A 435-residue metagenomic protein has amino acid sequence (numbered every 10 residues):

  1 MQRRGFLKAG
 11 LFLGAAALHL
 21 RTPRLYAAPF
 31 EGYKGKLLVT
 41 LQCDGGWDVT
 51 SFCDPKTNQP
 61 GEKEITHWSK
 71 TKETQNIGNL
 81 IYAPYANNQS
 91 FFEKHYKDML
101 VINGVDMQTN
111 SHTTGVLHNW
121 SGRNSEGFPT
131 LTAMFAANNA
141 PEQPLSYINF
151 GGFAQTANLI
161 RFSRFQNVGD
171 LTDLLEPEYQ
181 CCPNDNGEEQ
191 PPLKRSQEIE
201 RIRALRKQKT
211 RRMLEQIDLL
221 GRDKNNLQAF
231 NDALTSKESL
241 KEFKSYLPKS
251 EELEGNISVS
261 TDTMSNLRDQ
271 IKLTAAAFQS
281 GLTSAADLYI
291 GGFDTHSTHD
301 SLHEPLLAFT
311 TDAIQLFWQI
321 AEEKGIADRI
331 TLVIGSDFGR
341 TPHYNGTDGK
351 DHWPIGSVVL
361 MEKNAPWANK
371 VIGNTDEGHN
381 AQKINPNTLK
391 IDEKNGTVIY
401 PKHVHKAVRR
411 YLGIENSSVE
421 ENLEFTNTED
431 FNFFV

Functional and structural regions predicted by a protein language model:
Q2-V435: Ligand-binding pockets and gating/stacking loops
